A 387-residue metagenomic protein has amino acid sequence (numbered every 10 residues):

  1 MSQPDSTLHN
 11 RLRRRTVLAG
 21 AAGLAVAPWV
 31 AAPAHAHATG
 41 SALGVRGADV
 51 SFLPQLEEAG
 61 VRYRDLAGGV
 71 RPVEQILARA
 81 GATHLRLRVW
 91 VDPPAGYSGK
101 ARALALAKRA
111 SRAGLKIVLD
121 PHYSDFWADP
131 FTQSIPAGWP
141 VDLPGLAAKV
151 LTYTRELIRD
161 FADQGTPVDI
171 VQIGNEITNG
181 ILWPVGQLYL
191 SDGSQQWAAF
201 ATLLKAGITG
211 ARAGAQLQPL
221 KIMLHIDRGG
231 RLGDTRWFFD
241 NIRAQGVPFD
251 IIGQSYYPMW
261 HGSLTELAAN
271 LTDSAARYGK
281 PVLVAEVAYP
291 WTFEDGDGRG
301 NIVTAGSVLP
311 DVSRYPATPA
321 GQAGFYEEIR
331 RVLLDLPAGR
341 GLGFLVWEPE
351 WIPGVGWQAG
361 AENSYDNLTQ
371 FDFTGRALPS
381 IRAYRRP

Functional and structural regions predicted by a protein language model:
M1-L12, A22-P28: N-terminal secretory signal peptides
G40-V70: Boundary/entry segment of secreted carbohydrate-active catalytic domains
A48, D120, V171, I252 (+2 more regions): Conserved, mostly hydrophobic/aromatic
E58-R62, V91-A103, D125-A147, N179-D192 (+1 more regions): Surface-exposed, active-site-proximal loop segments in enzymatic domains
R71-A80, R86-F126, Q196-G214, L271: Aromatic-lined substrate-binding rim segments of carbohydrate-active enzymes
K100-A101, P130-N241, G262-A269, W357-N363 (+1 more regions): Active-site cleft segment of glycoside hydrolase catalytic domains centered on the general acid/base Glu
W237, N241-P310, R331: Glycoside hydrolase catalytic-domain groove-lining segments
T292-E328, V332, L336-R340, L345-P387: Aromatic-rich peripheral "rim/lid" segments of glycoside hydrolase catalytic domains that contact and position glycan
